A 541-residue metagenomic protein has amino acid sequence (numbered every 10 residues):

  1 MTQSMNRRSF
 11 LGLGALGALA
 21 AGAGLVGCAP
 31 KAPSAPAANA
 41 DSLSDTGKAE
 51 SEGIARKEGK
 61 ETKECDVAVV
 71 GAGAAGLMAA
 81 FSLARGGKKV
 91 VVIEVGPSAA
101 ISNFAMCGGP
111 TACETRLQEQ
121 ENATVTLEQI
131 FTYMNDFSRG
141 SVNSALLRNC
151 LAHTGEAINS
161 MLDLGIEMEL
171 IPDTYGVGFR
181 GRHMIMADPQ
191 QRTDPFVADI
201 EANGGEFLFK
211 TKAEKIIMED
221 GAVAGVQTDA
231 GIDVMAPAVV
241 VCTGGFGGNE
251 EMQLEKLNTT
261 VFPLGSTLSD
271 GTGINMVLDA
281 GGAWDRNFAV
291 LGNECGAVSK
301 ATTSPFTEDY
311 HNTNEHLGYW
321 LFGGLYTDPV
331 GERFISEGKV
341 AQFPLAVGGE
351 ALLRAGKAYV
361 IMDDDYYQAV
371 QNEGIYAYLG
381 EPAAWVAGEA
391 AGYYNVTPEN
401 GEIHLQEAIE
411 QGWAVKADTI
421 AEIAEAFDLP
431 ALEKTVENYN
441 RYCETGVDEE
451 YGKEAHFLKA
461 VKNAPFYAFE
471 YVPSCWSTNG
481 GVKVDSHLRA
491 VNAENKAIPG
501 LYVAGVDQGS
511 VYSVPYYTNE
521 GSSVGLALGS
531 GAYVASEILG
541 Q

Functional and structural regions predicted by a protein language model:
M1-L19: N-terminal secretory signal peptides and thylakoid transit peptides that target proteins across membranes
L13, A38-A49, I54-R56, S98-E206 (+1 more regions): Conserved N-terminal/central alpha/beta ligand/cofactor-binding core
K63-C65, D229-A238: Core beta-strand elements of the Rossmann-like FAD/NAD(P) dinucleotide-binding domain in flavoenzyme oxidoreductases
R85-N103: Glycine-rich FAD pyrophosphate-binding loop
C150-A230, G248-E251, A297-S299, S304-P305 (+1 more regions): Conserved redox-cofactor binding core of oxidoreductases
K215, P430-V511, P515: A glycine-rich dinucleotide-binding beta-alpha-beta segment and adjacent secondary-structure elements that constitute
A238-A301, V524, Y533: Glycine-rich loop(s) and the adjacent beta-strand/alpha-helix scaffold that form part
I274-M276, A283-A426: An anion/pyrophosphate-binding glycine-rich loop and adjacent beta-alpha core in soluble alpha-beta enzymes
